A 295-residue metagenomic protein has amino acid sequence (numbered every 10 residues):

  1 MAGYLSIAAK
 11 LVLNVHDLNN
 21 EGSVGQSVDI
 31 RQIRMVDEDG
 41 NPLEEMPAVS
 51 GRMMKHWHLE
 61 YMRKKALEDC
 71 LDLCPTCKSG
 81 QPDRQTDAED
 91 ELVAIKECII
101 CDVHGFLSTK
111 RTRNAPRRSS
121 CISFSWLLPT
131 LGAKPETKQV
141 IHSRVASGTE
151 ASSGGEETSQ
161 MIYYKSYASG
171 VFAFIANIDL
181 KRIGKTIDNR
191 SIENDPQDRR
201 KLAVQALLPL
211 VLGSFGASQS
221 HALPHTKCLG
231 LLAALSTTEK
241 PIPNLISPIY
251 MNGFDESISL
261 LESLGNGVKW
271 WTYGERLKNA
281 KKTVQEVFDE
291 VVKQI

Functional and structural regions predicted by a protein language model:
M1-A48, R63, L67-D69, K78-I295: Basic polyanion-binding and macromolecular-assembly surfaces
G51: Short, conserved phosphate/pyrophosphate- and ester-handling motifs at nucleotide-, phospho-/glycolipid
H56-W57: A long-range scaffold signal marking pre-active-site subdomains of enzyme folds
E60: Short, well-ordered alpha-helices that flank and scaffold nucleotide-derived cofactor binding pockets
